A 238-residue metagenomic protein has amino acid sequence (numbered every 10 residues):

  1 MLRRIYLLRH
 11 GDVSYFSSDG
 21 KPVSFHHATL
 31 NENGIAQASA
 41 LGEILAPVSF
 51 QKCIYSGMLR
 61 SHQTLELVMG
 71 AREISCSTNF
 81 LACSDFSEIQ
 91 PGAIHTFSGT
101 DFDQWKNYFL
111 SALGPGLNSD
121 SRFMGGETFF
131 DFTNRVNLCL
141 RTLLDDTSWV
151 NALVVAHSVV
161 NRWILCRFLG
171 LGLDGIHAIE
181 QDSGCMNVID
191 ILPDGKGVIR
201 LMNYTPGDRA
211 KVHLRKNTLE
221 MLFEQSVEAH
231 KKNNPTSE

Functional and structural regions predicted by a protein language model:
M1-R3, G70, I74, E88-D103 (+2 more regions): Acidic, low-complexity terminal tails and accessory targeting/binding regions of phosphate-metabolizing enzymes
I5, L143, S148-S158: Generic beta-sheet signal
Y6, L81-C83, R200: General small-molecule cofactor/ligand-binding pocket signal
R9-V68, G125-N137: Loop-to-helix element that buttresses phosphate recognition and phosphoryl-transfer chemistry
G11, Y55-M58, D85, V136 (+2 more regions): Short, well-ordered beta-to-alpha junction loops that form the rim of enzyme active sites and present histidine/acidic
S39-G114: Phosphate-coordination/substrate-recognition cap region in phosphate-metabolizing enzymes
M58-H62, N151, S158-V159, S183: Alpha-helix N-cap/helix-start capping motif
N107-D131, F223-A229: Short glycine/proline- and acidic residue-enriched helix-loop micro-motifs that form flexible lids or anion-recognition
